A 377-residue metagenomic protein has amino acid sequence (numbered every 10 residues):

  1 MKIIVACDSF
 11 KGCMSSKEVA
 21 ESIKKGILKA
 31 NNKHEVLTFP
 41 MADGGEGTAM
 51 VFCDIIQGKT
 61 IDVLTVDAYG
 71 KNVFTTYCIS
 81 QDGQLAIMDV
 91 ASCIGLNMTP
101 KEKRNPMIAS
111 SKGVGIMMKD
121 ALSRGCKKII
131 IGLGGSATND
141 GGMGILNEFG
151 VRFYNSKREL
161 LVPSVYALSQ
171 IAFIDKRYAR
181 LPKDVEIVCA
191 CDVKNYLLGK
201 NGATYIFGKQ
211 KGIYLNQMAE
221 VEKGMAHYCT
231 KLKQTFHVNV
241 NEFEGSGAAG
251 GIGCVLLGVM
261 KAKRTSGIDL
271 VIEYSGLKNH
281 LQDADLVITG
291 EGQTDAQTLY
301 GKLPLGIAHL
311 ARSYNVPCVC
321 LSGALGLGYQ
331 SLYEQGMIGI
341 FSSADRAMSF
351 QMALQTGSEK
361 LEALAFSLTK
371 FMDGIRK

Functional and structural regions predicted by a protein language model:
K2-L133, A137-K377: N-terminal loops that bind phosphate or other acidic moieties and the adjacent beta-alpha structural core
